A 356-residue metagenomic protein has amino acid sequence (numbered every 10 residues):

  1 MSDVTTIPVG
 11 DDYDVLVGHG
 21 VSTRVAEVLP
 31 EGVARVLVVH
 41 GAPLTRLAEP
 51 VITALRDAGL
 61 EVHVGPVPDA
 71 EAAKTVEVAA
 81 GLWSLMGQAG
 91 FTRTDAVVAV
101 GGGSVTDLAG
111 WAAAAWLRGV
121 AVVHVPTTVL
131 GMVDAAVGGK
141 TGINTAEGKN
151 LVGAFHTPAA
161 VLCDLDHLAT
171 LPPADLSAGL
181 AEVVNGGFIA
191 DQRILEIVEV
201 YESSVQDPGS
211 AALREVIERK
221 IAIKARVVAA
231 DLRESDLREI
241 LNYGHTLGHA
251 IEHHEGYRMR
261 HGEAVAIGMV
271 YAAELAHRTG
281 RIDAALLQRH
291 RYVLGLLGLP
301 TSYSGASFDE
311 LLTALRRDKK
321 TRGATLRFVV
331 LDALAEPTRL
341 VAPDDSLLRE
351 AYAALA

Functional and structural regions predicted by a protein language model:
M1-A96: ATP/NTP phosphate-donor binding region
D3, A181-V183, R281-A356: C-terminal charged capping/lid subdomain of soluble metabolic enzymes
L16, W111-S204: A glycine/threonine-rich phosphate-anchoring loop and its flanking beta-alpha core in nucleotide/phosphate-binding
L37, H63-G65, V98, V123-V125 (+1 more regions): Hydrophobic/aromatic beta-strand patches that form the interior of the parallel beta-sheet core in alpha/beta enzyme
Q88-F91, T157-A160, D166-P173, A181-R193 (+9 more regions): Generic secondary-structure signature for well-ordered alpha-helical cores
S104-W111, M132-V133, A250: Short glycine/serine/threonine-rich phosphate/pyrophosphate-binding segments that cradle anionic phosphate groups
E196-D309: Active-site segments that bind and position negatively charged phosphate/pyrophosphate groups
